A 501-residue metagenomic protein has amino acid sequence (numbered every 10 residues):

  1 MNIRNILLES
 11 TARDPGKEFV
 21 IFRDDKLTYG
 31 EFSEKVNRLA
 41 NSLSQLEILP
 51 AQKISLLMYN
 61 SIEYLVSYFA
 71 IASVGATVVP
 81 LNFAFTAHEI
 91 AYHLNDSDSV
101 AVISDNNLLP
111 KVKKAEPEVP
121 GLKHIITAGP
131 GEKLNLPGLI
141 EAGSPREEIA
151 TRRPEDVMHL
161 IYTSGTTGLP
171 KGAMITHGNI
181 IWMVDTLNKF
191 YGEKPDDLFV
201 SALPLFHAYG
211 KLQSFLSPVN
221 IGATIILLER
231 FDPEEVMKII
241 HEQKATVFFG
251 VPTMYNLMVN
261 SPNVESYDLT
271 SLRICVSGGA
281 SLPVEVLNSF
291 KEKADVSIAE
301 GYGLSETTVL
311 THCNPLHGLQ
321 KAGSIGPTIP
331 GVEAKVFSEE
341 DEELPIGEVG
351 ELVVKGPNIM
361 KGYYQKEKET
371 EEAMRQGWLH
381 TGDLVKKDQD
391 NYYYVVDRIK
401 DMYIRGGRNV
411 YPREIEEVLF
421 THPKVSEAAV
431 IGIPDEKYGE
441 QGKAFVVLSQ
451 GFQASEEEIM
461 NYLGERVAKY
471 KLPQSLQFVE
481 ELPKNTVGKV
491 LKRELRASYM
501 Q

Functional and structural regions predicted by a protein language model:
P15-G16, T127, S144-Y162, L169 (+1 more regions): Conserved pre-ATP/AMP-binding loop-to-beta segment of ANL
G16-S61, L65-F69, T86-A91: Conserved AMP-binding/adenylate-forming core of the ANL superfamily
D24, N107-P154, S261-P262: ANL superfamily adenylate-forming
T28-G30, M158-W182: Conserved AMP-binding A3 loop
V102, F248, G356, K361-G362 (+5 more regions): AMP-binding/adenylate-forming catalytic core of the ANL superfamily
I181-L198, F206-V247, L257, S261: Conserved AMP-binding/adenylation subdomain of ANL enzymes
A245-G250, V259-Q320, E333: Gly/Ser/Thr-rich phosphate-binding loop
P327-G331, E342-A373, V410: Conserved ATP/PPi-binding loop(s) of AMP-dependent carboxylate-activating enzymes
